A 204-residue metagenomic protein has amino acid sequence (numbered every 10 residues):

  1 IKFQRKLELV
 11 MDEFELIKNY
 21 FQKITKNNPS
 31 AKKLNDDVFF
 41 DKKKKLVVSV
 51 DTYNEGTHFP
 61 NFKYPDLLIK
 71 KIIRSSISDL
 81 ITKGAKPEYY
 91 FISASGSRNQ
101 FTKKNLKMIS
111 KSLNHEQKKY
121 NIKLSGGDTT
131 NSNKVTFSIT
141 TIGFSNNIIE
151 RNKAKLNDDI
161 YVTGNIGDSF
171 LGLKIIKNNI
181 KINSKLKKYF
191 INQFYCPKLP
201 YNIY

Functional and structural regions predicted by a protein language model:
F3-Y204: Helix-biased detector of long, well-ordered alpha-helical tracts
